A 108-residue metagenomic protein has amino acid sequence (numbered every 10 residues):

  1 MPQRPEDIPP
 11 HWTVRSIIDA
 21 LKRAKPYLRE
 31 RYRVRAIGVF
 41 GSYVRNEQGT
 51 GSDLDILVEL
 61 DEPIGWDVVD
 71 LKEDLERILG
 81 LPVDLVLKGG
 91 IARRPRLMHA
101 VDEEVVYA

Functional and structural regions predicted by a protein language model:
M1-A36, V44-T50, L60-A108: Catalytic core of pol beta-like nucleotidyltransferases
V39: Conserved histidines in hydrophobic membrane contexts and catalytic metal-binding motifs
D55-V58: Short beta-strand->loop micro-motif that forms the acidic, two-metal-ion catalytic signature in nucleotide-processing
